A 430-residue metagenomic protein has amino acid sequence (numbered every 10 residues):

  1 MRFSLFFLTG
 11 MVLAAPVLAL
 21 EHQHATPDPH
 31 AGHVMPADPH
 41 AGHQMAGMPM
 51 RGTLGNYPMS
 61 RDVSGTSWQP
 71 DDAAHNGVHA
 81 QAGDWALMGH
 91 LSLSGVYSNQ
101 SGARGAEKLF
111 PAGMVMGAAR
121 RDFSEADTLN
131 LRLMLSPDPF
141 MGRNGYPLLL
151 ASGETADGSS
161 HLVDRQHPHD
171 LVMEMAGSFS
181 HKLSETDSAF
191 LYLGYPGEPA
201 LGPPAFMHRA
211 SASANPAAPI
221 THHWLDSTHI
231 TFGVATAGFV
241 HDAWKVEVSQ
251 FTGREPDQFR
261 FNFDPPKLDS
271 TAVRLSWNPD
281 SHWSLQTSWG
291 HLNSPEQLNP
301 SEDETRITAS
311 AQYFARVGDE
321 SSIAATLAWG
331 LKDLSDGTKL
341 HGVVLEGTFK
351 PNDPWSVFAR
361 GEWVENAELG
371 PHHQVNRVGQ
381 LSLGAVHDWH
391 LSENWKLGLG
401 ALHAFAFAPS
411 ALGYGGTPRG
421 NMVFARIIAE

Functional and structural regions predicted by a protein language model:
A19-H90, G105-A106, A118-A126, R132: N-terminal periplasmic/intermembrane-space "pro-region" immediately following the signal or transit peptide
A80, A119-D122, H181, G238-H241 (+6 more regions): Residue-level signature of outer-membrane beta-barrel architecture
L87, E125-L129, E185-A189, A243-E247 (+4 more regions): Repeated loop/turn-to-beta-strand initiation elements of outer-membrane beta-barrel proteins
L93-S101, L135-M141, Y195-P199, H241-A243 (+8 more regions): Transmembrane beta-strands of outer-membrane beta-barrel pores
G105-P111, R165-H169, L225-H229, F261-L268 (+4 more regions): Replace "Gram-negative outer membrane beta-barrel proteins" with "bacterial and organellar outer membrane beta-barrel
G142-S276: Surface-exposed coil loops of outer-membrane beta-barrel proteins
W289-L298, S322-G337, H341-T348, P354-S392 (+2 more regions): Outer membrane beta-barrel transmembrane domains
L383, G415-E430: Outer-membrane beta-barrel "beta-signal"
